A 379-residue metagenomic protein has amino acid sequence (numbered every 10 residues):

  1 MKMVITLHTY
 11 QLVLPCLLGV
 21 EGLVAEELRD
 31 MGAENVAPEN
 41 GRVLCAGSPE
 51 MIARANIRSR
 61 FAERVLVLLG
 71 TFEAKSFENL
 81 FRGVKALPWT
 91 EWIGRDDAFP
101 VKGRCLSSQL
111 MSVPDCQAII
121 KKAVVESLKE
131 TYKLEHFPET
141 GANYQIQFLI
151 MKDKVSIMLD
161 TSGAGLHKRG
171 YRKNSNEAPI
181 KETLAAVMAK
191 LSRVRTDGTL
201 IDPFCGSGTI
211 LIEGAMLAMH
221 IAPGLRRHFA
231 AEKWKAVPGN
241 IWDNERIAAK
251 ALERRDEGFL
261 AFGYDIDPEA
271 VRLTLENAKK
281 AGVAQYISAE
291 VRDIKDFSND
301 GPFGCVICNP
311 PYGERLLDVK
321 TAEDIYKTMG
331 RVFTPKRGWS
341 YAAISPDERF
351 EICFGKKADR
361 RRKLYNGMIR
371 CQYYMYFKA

Functional and structural regions predicted by a protein language model:
K2-A142: Non-catalytic nucleic-acid substrate-recognition regions in nucleic-acid-modifying enzymes
C16, D265, S345: Short beta-strand/turn micro-motifs composed of small residues that flank or help shape donor/cofactor-binding pockets
L28, V101, F148, T274 (+2 more regions): Residue-level signal for inorganic ion chemistry
L106-Q109, G165, P311-R315: A short, flexible beta-alpha/helix-coil linker loop
I146-S162, Y374: C-terminal edge-of-domain segments
I157-L191: SAM-dependent Rossmann-like transferase core, predominantly class I methyltransferases with a strong bias toward
I180-N299, E314-R315, T321: Conserved S-adenosyl-L-methionine
D293-A379: C-terminal catalytic and target-recognition region of SAM-dependent MTase-like enzymes, primarily methyltransferases
